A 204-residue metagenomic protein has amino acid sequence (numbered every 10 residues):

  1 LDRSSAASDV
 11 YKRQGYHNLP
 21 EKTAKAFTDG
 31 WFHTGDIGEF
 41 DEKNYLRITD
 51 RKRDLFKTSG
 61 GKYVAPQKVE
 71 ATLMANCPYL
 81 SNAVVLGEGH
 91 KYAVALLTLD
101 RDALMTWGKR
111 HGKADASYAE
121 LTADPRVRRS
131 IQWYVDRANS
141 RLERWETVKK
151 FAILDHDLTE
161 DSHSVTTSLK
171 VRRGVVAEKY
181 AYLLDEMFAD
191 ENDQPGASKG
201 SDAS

Functional and structural regions predicted by a protein language model:
L1-Y11: Single conserved hydrophobic/aromatic residue that forms the stacking wall/gate of nucleotide- or nucleobase-binding
A6, K68, V175: Ca2+-coordinating acidic residues in Ca2+-binding motifs
D9, Q14-G15, K25, I37-E146 (+1 more regions): AMP-binding/adenylate-forming catalytic core of the ANL superfamily
A26-F27, L73, R173, Y180: A general structural motif at alpha-helix termini
G30: A structured beta-alpha segment of the ubiquitous adenosine-cofactor-binding alpha/beta core
N82-V84, K91, W107, Q132 (+1 more regions): Conserved C-terminal "lid"/linker of ANL adenylate-forming enzymes
